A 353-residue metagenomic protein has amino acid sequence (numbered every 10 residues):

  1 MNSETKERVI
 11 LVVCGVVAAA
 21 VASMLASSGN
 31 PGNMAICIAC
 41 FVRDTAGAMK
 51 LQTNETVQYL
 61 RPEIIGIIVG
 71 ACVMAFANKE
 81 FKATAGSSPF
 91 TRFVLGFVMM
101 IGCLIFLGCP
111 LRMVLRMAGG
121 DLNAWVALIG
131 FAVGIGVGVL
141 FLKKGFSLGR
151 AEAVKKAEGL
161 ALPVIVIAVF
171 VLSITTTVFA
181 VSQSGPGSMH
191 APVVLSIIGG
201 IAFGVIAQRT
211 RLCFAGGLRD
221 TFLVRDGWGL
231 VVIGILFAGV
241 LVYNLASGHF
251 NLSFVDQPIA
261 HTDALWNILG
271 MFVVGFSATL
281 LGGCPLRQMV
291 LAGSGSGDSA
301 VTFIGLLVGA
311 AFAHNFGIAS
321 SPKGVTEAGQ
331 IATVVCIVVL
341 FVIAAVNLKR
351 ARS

Functional and structural regions predicted by a protein language model:
M1-S353: Membrane-interfacial helix-loop segments of redox and metal-homeostasis proteins, especially TM-loop-TM junctions
